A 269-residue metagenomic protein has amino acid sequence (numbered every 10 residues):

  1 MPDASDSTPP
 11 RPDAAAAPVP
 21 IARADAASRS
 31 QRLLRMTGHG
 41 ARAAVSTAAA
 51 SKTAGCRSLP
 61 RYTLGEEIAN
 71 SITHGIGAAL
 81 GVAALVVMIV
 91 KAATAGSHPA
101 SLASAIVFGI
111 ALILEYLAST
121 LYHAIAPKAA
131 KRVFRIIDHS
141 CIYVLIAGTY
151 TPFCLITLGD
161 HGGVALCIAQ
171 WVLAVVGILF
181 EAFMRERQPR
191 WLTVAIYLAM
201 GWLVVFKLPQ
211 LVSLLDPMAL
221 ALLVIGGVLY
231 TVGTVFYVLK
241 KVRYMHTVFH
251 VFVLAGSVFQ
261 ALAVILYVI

Functional and structural regions predicted by a protein language model:
P2-I269: Multi-pass alpha-helical transmembrane bundles in non-GPCR membrane proteins that perform intramembrane catalysis
